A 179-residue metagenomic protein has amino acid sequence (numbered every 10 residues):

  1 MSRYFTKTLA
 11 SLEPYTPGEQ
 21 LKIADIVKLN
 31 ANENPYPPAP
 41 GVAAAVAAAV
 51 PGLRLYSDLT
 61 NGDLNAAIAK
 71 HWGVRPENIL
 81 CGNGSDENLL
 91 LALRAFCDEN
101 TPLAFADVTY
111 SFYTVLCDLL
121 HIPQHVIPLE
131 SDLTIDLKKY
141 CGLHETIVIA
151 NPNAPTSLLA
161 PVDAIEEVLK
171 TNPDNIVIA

Functional and structural regions predicted by a protein language model:
M1-L55, L143: N-terminal "arm"/small-domain region of PLP-dependent enzymes with the aminotransferase-like
N32-P35, S85-D86, Y110, N151-T156: Short glycine-rich anion-binding loops that position phosphate/pyrophosphate groups of nucleotides and phosphorylated
P37-A39, L89-L90, Y113-T114, T156-L158: Glycine/Thr-rich phosphate-binding loops of Rossmann-like dinucleotide-binding domains
N61-P102, L120: Phosphate-binding glycine-rich loop
T101, I122, N172-I176: A short helix->loop->beta-strand "cap" motif at the edges of active sites that frequently abuts
D107, V126-E130: Short beta->alpha connector loops at strand-helix junctions that form conserved, small/polar/Pro-enriched
S131-A179: Active-site phosphate-binding strand-loop segment of PLP-dependent enzymes
